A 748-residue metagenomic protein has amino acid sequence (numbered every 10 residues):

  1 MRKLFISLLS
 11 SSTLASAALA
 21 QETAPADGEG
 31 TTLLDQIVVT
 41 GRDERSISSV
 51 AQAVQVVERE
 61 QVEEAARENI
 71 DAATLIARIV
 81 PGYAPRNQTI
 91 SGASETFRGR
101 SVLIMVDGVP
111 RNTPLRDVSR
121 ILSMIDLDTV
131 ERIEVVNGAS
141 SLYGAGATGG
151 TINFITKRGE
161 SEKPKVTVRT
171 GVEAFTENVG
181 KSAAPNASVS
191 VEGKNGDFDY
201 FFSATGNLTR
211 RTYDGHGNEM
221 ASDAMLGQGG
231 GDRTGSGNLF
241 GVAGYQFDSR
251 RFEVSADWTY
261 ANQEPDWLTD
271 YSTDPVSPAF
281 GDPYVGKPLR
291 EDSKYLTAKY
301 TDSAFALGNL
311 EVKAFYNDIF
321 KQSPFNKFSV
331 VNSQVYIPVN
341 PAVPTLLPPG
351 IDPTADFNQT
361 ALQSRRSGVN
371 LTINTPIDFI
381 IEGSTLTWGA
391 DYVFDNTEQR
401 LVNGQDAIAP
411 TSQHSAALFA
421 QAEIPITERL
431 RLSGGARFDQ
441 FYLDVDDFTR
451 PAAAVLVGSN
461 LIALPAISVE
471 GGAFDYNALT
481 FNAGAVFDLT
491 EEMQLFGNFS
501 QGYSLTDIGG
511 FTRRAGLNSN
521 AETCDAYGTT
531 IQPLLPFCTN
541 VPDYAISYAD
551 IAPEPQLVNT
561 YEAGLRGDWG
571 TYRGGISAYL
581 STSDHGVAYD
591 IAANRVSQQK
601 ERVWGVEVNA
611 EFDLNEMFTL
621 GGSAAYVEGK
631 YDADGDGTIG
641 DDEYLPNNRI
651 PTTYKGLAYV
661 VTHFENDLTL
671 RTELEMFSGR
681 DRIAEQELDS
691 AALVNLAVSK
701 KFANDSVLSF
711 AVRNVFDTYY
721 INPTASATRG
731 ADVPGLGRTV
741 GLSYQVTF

Functional and structural regions predicted by a protein language model:
T23, G28, R169, L432 (+4 more regions): Gram-negative outer-membrane beta-barrel transporters
A73-T113, E131: Extracytoplasmic beta-strand/coil segments of soluble accessory domains associated with Gram-negative outer-membrane
V109-N137, V189: Short acidic/polar hinge/loop motifs at secondary-structure boundaries that mediate gating or recognition
I125-R169, T747: A beta-strand signature from Gram-negative outer-membrane beta-barrel systems, especially the internal plug domain
V179-D214, N218-W267, E291-K299, I380 (+3 more regions): Transmembrane beta-barrel wall of Gram-negative outer-membrane proteins
Y213, G230-S236, S249-S303, I319-S329 (+4 more regions): Flexible loop and strand-edge segments within Gram-negative outer membrane beta-barrel domains
N309-K327, D488, Q494-S500, N520-W604 (+4 more regions): Membrane-embedded beta-barrel scaffold of Gram-negative outer-membrane proteins
Y503, G679, L696-F748: C-terminal beta-signal and adjacent terminal beta-strands/loops of Gram-negative outer-membrane beta-barrel proteins
